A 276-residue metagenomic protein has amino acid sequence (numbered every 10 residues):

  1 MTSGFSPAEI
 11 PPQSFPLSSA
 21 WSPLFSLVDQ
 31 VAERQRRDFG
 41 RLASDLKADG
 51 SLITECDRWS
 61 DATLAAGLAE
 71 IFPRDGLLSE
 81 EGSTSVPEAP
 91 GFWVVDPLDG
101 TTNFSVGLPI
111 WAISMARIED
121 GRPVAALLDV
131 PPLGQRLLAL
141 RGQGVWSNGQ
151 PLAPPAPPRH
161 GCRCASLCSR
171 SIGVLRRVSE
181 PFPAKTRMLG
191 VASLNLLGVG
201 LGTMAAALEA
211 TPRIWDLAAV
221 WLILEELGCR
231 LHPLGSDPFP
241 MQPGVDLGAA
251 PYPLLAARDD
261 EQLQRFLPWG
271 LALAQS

Functional and structural regions predicted by a protein language model:
M1-L98: N-terminal subdomain of lithium-sensitive/metallo-dependent phosphomonoesterases centered on the IMPase/IPPase/PAP
T2-S22, S26, L197-S276: Oxyanion/phosphate-interacting regions
V31, Q35, D57, L68 (+5 more regions): Residue-level signal for inorganic ion chemistry
S79-E81, G149, G190: Short loop/edge segments at beta-strand edges and connector loops that shape dinucleotide/nucleotide cofactor-binding
E80-S83, C168-V174, D260: Short, polar loop motifs at secondary-structure junctions
P87-W146: DPxDG-like acidic metal-binding loop motif
S147-P154: A structural micro-motif at secondary-structure boundaries
P154-L227: Phosphate/pyrophosphate- and phosphate-bearing ligand-binding catalytic cores of soluble enzymes
